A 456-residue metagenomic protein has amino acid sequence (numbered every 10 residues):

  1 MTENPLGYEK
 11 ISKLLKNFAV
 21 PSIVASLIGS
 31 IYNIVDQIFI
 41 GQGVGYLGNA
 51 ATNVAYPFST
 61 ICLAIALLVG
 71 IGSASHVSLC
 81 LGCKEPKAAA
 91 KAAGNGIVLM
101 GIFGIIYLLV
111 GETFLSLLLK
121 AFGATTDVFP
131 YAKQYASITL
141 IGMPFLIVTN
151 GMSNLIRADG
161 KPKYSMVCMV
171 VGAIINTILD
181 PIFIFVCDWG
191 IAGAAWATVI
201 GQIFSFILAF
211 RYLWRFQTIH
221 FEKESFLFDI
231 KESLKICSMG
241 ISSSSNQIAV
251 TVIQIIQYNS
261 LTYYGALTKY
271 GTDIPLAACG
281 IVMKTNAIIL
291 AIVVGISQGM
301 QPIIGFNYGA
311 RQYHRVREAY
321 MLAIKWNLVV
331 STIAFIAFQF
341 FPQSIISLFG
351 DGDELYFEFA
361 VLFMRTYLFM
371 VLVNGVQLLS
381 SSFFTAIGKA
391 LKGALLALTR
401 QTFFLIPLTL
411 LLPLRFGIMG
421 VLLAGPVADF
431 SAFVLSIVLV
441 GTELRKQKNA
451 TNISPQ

Functional and structural regions predicted by a protein language model:
M1-P21, V77-G142, V186-I241, I304-M370 (+1 more regions): Short alpha-helical transmembrane segments in multi-pass integral membrane proteins
S12-I31, V35, F58-I65, I141 (+5 more regions): Residue-level signal for short hydrophobic patches within transmembrane helices of multi-pass membrane transporters
N17-D36, I138, T149, G172 (+3 more regions): Transmembrane helical elements of multi-pass membrane transporters/channels
V20, D36, S73, F114-L115 (+12 more regions): Hydrophobic/aromatic residues in alpha-helical transmembrane segments
I31-A50, L119-T126, I182-W189, T251-V282 (+4 more regions): Helix-terminus/linker motif at the lipid-water interface of multi-pass membrane proteins
N49-L109, L146-S165, Y258, A278-P342 (+1 more regions): Small-residue-rich hydrophobic transmembrane alpha-helices
I61-A64, N176-D180, F206-F210, I288 (+3 more regions): Hydrophobic transmembrane alpha-helices of multi-pass small-molecule transporters
G70, T139-R157, S165-A173, A194-I207 (+4 more regions): Short runs within selected transmembrane alpha-helices of multi-pass transporters and secretion channels
